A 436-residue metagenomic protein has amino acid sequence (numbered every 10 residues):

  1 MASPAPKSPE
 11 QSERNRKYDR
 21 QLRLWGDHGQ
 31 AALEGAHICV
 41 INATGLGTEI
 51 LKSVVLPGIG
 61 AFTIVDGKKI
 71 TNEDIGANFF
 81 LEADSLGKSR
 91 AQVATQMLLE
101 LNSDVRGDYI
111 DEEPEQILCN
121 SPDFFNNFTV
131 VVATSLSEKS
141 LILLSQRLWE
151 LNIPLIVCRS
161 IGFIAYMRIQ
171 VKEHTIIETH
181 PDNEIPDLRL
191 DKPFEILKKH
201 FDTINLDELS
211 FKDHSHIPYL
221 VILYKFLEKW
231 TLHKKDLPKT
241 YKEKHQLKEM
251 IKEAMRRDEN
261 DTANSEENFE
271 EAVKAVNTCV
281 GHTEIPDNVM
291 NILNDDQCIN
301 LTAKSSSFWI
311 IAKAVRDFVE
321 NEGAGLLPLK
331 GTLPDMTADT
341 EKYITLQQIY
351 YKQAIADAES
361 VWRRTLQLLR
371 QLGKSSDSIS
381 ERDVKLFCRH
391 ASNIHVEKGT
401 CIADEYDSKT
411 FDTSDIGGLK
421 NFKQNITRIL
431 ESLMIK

Functional and structural regions predicted by a protein language model:
M1-K436: Adenine nucleotide-associated cytosolic modules
